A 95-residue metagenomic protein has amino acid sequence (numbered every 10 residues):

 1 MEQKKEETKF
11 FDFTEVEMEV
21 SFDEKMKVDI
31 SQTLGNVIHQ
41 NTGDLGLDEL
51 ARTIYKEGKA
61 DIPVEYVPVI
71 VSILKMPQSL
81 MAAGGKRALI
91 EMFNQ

Functional and structural regions predicted by a protein language model:
M1-Q95: Positively charged, low-complexity terminal tracts and the immediately adjacent first secondary-structure elements
